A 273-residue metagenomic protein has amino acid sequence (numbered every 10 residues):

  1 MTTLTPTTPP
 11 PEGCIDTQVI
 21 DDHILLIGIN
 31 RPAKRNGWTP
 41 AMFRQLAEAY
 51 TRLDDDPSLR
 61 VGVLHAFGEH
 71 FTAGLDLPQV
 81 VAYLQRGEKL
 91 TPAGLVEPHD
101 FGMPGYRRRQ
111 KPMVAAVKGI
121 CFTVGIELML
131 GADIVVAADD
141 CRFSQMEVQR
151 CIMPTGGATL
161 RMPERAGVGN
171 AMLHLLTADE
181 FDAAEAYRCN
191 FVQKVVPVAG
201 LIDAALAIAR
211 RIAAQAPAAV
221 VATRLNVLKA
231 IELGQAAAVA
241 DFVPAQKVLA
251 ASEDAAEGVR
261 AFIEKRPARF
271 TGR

Functional and structural regions predicted by a protein language model:
M1-D22, Q79, Y83, A178-A184 (+2 more regions): C-terminal alpha-helix plus adjacent terminal tail
M1-F67: Conserved CoA-thioester-binding segment of acyl-CoA-metabolizing enzymes
I27, R31, L46, L64 (+6 more regions): Terminal peptide-recognition signature
Q45-A47, T51-D54, L77-K118, R165: An acidic, glycine-rich surface segment that forms the CoA-thioester-binding/catalytic face of crotonase-fold enzymes
A66-F67, A73-D76, A116, D139: A secondary-structure boundary/capping signal
E69-A73, F122, V227: Short, active-site-adjacent cap segments at secondary-structure transitions
P104-V220, A251-S252, A256-R260, R266: Crotonase-fold acyl-CoA enzyme core
